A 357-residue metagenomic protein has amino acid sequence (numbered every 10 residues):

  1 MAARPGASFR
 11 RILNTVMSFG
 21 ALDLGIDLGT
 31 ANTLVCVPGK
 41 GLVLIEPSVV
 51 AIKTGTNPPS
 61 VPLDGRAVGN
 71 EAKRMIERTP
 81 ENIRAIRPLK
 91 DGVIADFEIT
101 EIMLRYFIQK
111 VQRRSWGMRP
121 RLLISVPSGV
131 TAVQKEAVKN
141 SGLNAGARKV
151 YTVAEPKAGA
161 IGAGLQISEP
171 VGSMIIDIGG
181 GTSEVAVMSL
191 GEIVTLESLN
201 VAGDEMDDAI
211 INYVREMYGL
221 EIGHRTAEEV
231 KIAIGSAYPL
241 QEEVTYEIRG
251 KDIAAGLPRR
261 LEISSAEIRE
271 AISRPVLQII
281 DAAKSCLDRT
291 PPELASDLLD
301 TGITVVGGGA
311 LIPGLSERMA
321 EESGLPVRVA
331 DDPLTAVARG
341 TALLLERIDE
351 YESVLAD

Functional and structural regions predicted by a protein language model:
M1-I178, A186-T304, A310-D357: Nucleotide/phosphate-binding catalytic cleft detector across ATP-hydrolyzing and phosphate-transferring enzymes
G181: Acidic, divalent-metal-coordinating active-site segment for phosphoryl/phosphodiester hydrolysis, typified by short
